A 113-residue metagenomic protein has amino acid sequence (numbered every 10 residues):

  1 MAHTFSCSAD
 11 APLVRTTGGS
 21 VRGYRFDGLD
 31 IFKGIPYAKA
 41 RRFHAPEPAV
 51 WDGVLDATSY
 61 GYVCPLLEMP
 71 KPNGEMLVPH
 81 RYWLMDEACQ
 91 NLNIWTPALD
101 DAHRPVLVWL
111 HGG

Functional and structural regions predicted by a protein language model:
A2-G113: Non-catalytic accessory segments of hydrolases
